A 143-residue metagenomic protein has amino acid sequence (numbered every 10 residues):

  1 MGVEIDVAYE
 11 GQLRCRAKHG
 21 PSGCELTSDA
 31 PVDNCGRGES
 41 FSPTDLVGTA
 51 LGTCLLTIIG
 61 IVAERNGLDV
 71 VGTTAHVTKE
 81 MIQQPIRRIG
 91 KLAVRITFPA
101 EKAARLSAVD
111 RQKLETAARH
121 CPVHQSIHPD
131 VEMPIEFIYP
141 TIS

Functional and structural regions predicted by a protein language model:
M1-T49, G60-S143: Extended beta-strand/beta-hairpin segments
C54-L55: Alpha-helical metal-binding/catalytic segments enriched in His/Glu/Asp
